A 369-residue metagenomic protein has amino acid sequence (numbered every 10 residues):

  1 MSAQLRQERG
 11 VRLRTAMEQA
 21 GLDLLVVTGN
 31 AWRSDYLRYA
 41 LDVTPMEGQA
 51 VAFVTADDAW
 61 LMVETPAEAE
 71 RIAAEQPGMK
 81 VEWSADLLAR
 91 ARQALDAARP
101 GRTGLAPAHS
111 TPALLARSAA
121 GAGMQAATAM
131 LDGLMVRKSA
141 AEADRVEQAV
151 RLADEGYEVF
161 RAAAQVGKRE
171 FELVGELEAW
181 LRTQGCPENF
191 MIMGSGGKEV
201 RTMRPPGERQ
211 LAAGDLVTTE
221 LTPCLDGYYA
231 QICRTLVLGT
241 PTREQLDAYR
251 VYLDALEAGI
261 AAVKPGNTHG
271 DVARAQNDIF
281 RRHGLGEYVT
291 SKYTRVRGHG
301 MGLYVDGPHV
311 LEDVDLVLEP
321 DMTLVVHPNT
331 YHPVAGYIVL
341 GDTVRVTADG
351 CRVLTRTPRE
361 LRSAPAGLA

Functional and structural regions predicted by a protein language model:
M1-A369: Active-site neighborhoods and metal-handling regions in enzymes and metal-associated proteins
